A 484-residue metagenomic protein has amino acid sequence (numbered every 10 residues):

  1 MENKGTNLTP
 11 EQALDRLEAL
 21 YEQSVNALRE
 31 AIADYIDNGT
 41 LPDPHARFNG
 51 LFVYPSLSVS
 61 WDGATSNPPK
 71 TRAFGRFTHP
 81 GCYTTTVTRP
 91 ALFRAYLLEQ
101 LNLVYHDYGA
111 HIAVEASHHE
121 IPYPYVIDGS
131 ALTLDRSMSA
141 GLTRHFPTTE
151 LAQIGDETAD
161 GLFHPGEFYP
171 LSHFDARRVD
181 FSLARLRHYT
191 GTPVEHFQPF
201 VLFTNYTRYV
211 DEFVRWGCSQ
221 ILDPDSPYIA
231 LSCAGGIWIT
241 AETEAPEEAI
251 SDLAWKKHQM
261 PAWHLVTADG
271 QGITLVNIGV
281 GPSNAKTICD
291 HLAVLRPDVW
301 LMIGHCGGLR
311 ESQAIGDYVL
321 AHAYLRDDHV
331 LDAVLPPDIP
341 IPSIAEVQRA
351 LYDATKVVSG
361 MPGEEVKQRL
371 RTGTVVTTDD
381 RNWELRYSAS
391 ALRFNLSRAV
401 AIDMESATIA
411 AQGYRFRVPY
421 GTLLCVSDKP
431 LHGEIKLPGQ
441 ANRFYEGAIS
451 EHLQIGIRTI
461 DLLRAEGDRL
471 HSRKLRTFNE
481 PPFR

Functional and structural regions predicted by a protein language model:
M1-V299, G307-R484: Accessory terminal and edge-of-domain segments that mediate assembly/interaction and cofactor placement around
